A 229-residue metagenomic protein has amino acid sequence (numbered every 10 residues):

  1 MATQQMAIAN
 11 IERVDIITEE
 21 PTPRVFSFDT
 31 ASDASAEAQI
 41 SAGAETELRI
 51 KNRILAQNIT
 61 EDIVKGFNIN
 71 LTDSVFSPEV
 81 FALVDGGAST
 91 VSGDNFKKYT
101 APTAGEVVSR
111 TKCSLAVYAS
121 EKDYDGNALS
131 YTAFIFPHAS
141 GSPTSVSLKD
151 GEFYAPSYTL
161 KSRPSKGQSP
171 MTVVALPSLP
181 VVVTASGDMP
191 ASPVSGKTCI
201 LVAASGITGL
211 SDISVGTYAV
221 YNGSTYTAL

Functional and structural regions predicted by a protein language model:
A2-G86, P137-A155: Solvent-exposed edge beta-strands and adjacent loop segments that serve as assembly or binding interfaces
P21-F26, Y118-S130, V173-L176: Acidic Ser/Thr/Pro-rich low-complexity disordered segments that often serve as glycosylated linkers/stalks around
G66-N68, K112-S114, S157, V194-I200 (+1 more regions): Short, surface-exposed beta-edge/turn micro-motifs
N68-L129: Structured, beta-strand-rich domain cores that present glycine/charged loop surfaces used to bind extended ligands
A116-S130, R163-S165, I200-I207, N222-G223: Short, flexible beta-strand-to-coil junctions
Y131-I135, G216-Y218: Well-ordered beta-strand positions in beta-sheet-rich domains
A133-V181: Mixed-charge, glycine-accented linear interaction segment located at domain edges/termini
P180-L229: Surface-exposed receptor/substrate recognition regions of extracellular proteins
